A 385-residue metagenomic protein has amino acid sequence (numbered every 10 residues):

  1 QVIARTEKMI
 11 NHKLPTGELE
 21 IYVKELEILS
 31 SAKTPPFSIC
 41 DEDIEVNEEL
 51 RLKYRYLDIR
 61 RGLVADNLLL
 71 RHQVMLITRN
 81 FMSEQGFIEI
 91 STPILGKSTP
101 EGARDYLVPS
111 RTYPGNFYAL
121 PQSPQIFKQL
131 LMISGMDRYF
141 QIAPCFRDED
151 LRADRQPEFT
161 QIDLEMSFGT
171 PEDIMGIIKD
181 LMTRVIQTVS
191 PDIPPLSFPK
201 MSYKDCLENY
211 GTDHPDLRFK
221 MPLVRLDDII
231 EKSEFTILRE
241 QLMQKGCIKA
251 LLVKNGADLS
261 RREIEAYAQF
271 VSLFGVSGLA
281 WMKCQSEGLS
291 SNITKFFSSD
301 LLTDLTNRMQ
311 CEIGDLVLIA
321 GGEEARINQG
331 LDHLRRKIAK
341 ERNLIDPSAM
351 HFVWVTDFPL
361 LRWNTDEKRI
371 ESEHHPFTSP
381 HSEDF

Functional and structural regions predicted by a protein language model:
Q1-F385: Class II aminoacyl-tRNA synthetase catalytic cores and aaRS-like
